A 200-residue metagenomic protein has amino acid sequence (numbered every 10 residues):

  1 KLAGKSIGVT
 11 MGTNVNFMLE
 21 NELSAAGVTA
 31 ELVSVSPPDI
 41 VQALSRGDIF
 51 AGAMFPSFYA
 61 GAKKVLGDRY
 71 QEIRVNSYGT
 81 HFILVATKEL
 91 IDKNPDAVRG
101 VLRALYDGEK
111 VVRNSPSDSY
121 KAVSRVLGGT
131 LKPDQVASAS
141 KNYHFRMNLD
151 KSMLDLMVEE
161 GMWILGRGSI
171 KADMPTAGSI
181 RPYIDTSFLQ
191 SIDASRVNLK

Functional and structural regions predicted by a protein language model:
K1-G12, R103-K110: Short loop->beta-strand "edge-of-pocket" segments that line small-molecule binding or catalytic clefts across diverse
K1-G8, N16-E31, D92-D96: Hinge/capping helix and adjacent helix->loop/strand transition within the periplasmic-binding protein
K1-S6, L66-G67, K93, K171-T176 (+1 more regions): Immediate post-signal peptide segment of exported/extracytoplasmic ligand-binding proteins
A3, S24-S36, R46-F50, R69-Y70 (+2 more regions): A local structural motif
V33, P37-G128: Pocket-lining segment of extracytoplasmic ligand-binding domains
K93-D173: Secondary-structure end/capping motifs
L165-K200: Conserved C-terminal helix/tail region of periplasmic/extracytoplasmic solute-binding proteins
